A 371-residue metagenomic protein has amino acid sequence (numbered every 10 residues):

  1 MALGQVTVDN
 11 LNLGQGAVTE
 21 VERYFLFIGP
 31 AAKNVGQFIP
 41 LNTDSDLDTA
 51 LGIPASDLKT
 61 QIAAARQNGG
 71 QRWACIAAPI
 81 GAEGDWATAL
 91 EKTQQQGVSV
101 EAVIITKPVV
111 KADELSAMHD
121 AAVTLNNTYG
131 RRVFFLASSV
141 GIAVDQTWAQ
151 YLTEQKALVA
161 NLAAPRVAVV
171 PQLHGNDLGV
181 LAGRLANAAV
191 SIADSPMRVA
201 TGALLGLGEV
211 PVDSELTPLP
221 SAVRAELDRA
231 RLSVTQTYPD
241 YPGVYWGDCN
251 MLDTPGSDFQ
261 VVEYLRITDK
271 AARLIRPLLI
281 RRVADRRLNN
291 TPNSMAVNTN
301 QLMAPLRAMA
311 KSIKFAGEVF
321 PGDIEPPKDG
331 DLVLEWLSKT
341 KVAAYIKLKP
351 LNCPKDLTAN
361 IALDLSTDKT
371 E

Functional and structural regions predicted by a protein language model:
M1-L152: Small-residue-rich
M1-Q71, P196, A203, L207-P211 (+1 more regions): Structured, hydrophobic secondary-structure cores that serve as assembly/anchoring elements
F25-L26, A31, Q95-V283, G317-P326: A glycine- and small-residue-enriched flexible loop/hinge signal that marks low-structured segments
